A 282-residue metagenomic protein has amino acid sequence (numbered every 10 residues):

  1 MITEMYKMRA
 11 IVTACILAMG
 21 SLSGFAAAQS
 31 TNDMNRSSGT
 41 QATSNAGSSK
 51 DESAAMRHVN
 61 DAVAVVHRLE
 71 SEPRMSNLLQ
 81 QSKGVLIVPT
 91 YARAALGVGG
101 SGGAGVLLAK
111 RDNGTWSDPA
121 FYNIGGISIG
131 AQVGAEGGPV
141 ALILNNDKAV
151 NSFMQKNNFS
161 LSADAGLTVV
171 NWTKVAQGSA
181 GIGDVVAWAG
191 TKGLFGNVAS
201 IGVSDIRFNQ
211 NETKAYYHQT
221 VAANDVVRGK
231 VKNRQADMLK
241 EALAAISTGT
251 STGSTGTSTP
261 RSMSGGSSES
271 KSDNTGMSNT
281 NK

Functional and structural regions predicted by a protein language model:
I2-T13: Bacterial N-terminal signal peptides that target proteins for export
T13-S23: Bacterial N-terminal signal peptides
A27-Q29: Boundary of Sec targeting at the N-terminus
D33-K282: Small-residue-enriched, tightly packed secondary-structure blocks
